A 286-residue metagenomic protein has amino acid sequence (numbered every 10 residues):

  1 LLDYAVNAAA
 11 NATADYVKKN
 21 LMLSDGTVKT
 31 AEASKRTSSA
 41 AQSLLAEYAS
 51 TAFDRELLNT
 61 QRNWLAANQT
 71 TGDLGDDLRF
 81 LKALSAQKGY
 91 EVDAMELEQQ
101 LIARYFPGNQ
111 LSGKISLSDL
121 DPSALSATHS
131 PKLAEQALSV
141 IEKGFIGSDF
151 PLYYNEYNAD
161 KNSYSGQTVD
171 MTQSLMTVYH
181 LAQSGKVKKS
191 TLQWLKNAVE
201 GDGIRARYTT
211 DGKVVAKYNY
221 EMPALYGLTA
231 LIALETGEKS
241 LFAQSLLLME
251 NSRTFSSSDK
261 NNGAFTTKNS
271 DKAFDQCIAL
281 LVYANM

Functional and structural regions predicted by a protein language model:
L1-G89: Post-signal peptide N-terminal segment of secreted/secretory-pathway proteins
A5-N11, R36, L74-G75, S85-Y226 (+2 more regions): Extended ligand-binding clefts on enzyme/binding-domain cores
A10, A14, K18-S38, Q69-D73 (+1 more regions): CBM-like carbohydrate-recognition segments
A14, R62, E98, L192 (+1 more regions): Inward-facing hydrophobic residues that define packing positions of alpha-helical scaffold repeats
V17, L65, L101, I141 (+2 more regions): Hydrophobic alpha-helical packing residues
L58, A134, S190, F242 (+1 more regions): A generic "cationic amphipathic patch" detector
